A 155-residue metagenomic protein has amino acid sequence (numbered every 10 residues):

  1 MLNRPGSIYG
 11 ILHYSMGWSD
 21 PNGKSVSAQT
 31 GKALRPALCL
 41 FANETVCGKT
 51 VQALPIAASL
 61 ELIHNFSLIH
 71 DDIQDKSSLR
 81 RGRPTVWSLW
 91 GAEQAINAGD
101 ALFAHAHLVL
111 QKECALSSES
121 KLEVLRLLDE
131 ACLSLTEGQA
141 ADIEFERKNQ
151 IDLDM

Functional and structural regions predicted by a protein language model:
M1-I63, I69, I73-S88, D142-F145 (+1 more regions): Conserved N-terminal diphosphate/IPP-binding helix and adjacent helical/loop segment of trans-prenyltransferase domains
L2-I8, A28-K32, I96-N97, A104 (+1 more regions): All-alpha helical catalytic cores of prenyl diphosphate-utilizing isoprenoid enzymes
L40-E44, A104-K112: Short glycine/serine- and small hydrophobic-enriched flexible loop segments
F41, A58, N65-F66, A98 (+2 more regions): Residues within well-formed alpha-helices
N65, V109, S134: Short alpha-helical functional segments enriched in proximate histidine and acidic residues
S88-L108: Multi-pass membrane catalytic core of lipid/isoprenoid biosynthesis enzymes
